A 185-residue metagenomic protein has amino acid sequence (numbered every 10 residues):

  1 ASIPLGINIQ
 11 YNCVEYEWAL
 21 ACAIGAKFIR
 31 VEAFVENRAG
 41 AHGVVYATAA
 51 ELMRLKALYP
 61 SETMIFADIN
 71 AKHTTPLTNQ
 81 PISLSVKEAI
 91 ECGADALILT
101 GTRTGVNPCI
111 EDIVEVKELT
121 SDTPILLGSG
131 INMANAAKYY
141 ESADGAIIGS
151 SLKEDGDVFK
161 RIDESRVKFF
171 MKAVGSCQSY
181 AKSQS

Functional and structural regions predicted by a protein language model:
A1-L5, N12-T123, L127, M133-E154 (+4 more regions): Alpha/beta enzyme core
K182-S185: Eukaryotic N-terminal low-complexity, Ser/Thr- and Lys/Arg-rich leader segments that predominantly function as
